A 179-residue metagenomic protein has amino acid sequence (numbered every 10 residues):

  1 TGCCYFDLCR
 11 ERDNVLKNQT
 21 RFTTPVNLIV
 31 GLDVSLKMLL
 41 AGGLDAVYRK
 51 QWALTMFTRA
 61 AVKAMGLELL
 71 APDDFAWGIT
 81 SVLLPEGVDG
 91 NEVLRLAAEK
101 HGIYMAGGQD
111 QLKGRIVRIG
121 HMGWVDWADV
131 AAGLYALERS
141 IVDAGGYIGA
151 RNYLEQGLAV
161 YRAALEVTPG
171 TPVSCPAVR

Functional and structural regions predicted by a protein language model:
T1-A60, A64: Active-site C-terminal subdomain of aminotransferase-like
L28-G31, S35, V47-K50, L54-T58 (+9 more regions): General structural feature for long, well-ordered alpha-helical segments within catalytic domains of soluble enzymes
L39, I79-S81, R118-G123: Short glycine-rich or small-residue beta-strand-to-loop segments that form or flank ligand, phosphate, metal/Fe-S
W52, E68-K100: Conserved PLP-binding catalytic core of the aspartate aminotransferase-like
G66-L70, I103-G108: A short linear hydrophobic-aromatic micro-motif
P72-D74, D110-K113: A short beta-turn/loop motif at secondary-structure boundaries
A98-M105, R139-A144: A common structural junction motif
Q111, R115-R179: PLP-dependent enzyme catalytic core of the Aspartate aminotransferase-like
